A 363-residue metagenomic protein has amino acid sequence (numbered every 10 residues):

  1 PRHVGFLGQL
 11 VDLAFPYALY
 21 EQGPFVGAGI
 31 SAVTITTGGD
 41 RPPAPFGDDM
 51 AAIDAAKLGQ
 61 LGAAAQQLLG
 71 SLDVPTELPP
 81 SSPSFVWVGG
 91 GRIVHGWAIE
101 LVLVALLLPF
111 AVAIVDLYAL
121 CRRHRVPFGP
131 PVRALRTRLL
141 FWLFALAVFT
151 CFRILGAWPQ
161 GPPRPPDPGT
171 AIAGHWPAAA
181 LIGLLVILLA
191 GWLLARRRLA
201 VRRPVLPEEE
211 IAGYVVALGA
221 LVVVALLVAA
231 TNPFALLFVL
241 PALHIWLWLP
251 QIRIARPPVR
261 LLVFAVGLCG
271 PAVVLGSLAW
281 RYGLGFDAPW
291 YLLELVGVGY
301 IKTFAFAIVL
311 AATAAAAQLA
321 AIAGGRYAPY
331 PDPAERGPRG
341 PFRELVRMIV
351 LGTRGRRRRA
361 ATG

Functional and structural regions predicted by a protein language model:
P1-V86: Soluble extramembrane regions of membrane proteins in the secretory/endomembrane system
H3-F6, Y20-Q22, A28, D54 (+5 more regions): Alpha-helix initiation/capping motif
G47-A52, F85-I93, R125, A225-V228 (+1 more regions): Short, exposed beta-strand "edge-strand" segments with a Pro/Gly-rich flavor and a Y/T-containing core
E77-L103: Soluble metallo-hydrolase cores and metallopeptidase-like ectodomains found primarily in the secretory/periplasmic
I99-G363: Alpha-helical transmembrane segments of integral membrane proteins
